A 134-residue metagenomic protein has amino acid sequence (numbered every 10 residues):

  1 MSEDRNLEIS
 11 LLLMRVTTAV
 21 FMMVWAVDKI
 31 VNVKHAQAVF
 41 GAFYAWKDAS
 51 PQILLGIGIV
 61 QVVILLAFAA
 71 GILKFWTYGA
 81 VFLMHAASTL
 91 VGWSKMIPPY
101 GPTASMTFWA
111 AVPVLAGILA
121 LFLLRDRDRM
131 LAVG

Functional and structural regions predicted by a protein language model:
M1-V31, D48-G134: Extended, low-polarity transmembrane helix blocks
I30-D48: Membrane-interface interhelical connector segments
